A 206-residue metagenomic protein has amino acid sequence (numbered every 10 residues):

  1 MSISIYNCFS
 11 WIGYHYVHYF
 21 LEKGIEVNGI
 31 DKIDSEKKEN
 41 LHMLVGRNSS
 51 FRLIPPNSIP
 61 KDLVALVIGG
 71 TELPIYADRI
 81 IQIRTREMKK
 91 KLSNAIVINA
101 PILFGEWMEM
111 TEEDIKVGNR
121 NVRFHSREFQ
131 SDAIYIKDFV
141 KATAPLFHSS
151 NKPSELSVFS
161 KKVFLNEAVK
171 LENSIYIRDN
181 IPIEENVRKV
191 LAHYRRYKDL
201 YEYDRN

Functional and structural regions predicted by a protein language model:
M1-P60: N-terminal Rossmann/SDR dinucleotide-binding element
N7, D31, R84, F159-S160: Short beta-strand/turn micro-motifs composed of small residues that flank or help shape donor/cofactor-binding pockets
W11-I12, Y16, I33-E36, T71-P74 (+3 more regions): Short acidic, S/G/P-rich loop/turn micro-motifs used as interaction or catalytic elements
I12, D34-L41, L73-Y76, E87-K91 (+1 more regions): Short, charged/polar "capping" segments at the starts of alpha-helices and the immediately preceding loops
E26, I59-P101: Conserved Rossmann-fold NAD(P)-dependent oxidoreductase catalytic core, especially the SDR/UDP-sugar
K38-R47, D114, N166-N173: Short, aromatic/basic amphipathic alpha-helical patches
K91-V140, A144: NAD(P)-dependent short-chain dehydrogenase/reductase
I134-N206: C-terminal substrate-binding subdomain of Rossmann-fold SDR/epimerase-dehydratase oxidoreductases
